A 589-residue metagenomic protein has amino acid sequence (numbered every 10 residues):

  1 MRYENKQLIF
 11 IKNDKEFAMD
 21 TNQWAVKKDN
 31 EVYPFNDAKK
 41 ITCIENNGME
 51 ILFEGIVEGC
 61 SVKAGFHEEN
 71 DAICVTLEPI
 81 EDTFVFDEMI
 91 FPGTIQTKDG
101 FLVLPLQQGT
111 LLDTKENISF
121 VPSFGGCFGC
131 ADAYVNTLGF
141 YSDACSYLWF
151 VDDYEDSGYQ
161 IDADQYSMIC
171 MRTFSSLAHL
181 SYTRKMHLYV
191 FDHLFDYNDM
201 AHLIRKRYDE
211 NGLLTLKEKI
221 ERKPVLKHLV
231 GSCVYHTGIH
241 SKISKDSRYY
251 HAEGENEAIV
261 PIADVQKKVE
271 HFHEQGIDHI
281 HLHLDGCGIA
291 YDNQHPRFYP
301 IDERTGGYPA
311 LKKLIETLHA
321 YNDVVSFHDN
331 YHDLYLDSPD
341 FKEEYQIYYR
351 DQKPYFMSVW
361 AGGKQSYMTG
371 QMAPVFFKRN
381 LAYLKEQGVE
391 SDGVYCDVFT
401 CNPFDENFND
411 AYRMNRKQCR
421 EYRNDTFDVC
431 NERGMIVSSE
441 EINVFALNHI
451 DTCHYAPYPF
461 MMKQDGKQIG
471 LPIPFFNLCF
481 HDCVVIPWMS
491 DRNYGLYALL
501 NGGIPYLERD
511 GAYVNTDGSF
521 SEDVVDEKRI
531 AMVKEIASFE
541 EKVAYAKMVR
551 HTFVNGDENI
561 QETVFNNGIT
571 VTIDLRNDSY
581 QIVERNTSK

Functional and structural regions predicted by a protein language model:
M1-L282, G286-C287, T305, T317 (+2 more regions): Carbohydrate-recognition beta-sandwich/jelly-roll modules in extracellular/periplasmic carbohydrate-active proteins
Y3-K6, K12-N13, D143, F150-M200 (+6 more regions): Active-site-proximal substrate-binding groove within the catalytic cores of carbohydrate-active enzymes
K15-E16, A25, L104, H295-R297 (+4 more regions): Surface-exposed beta-strand edges and their flanking turn/coil or helix-capping segments
H67-E69, I73-P79, P105, L311-Y331 (+7 more regions): N-terminal, helix-rich and Lys/Arg-enriched segments in bacterial and organellar proteins
E68-C74, T94-T97, P300-E303, E344-I347 (+2 more regions): Short, low-complexity, polar/charged sequence segments that are solvent-exposed and flexible
T83, I95, G288, Y331-D333 (+3 more regions): Short loop/turn segments at secondary-structure transitions that flank enzyme active sites
V85-D87, D99, D292, Y335-D337 (+4 more regions): Short acidic, gly/pro-rich beta-turn/loop elements at beta-sheet edges and active-site/ligand-binding grooves
L226-A382, G388-Y412: Aromatic-lined carbohydrate-binding/catalytic grooves of carbohydrate-active enzymes
